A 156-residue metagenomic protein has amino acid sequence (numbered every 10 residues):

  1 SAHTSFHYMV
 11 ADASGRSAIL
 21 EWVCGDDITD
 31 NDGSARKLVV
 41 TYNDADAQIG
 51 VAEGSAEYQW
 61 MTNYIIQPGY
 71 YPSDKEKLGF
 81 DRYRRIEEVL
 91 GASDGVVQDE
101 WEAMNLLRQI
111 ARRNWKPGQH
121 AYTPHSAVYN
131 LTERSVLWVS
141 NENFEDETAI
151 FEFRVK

Functional and structural regions predicted by a protein language model:
S1, F6, A11-K156: C-terminal, well-structured catalytic/ligand-binding subdomain of enzymes
